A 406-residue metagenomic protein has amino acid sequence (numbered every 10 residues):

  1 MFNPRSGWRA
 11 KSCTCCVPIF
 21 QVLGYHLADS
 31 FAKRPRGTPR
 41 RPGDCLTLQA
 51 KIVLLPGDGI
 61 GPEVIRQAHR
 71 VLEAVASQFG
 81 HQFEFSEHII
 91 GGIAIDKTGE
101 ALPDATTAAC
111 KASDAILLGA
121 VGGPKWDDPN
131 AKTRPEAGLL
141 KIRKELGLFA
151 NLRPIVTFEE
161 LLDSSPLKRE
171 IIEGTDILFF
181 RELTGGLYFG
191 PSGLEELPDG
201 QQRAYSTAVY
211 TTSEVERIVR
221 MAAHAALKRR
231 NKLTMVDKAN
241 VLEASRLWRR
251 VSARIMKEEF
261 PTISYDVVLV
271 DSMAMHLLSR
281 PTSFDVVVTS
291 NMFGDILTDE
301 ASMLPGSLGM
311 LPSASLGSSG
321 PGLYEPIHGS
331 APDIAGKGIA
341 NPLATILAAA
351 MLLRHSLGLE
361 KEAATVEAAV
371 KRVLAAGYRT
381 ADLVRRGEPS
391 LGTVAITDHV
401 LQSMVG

Functional and structural regions predicted by a protein language model:
C13-C16, C45: Cysteine-centered motifs
V53-R70, V75-A76, D199-D271: Glycine-rich phosphate/diphosphate-binding loop of Rossmann-like nucleotide-binding domains
D58-G61, D114, F180, A222 (+4 more regions): Buried hydrophobic positions in well-ordered alpha/beta secondary-structure cores of metabolic enzymes
G80-P103, L277: N-terminal beta-loop-helix "entrance" segment that forms/cooperates in small-molecule cofactor or anionic ligand
G92-I95, L278-Y378: Glycine-rich phosphate/nucleotide-binding loop
D96-Y205, M292-G294: N-terminal glycine-rich phosphate/adenylate-binding segment common to multiple enzyme folds
T184-G185, F189-R229, L233, A239-V241 (+2 more regions): Glycine-rich phosphate/pyrophosphate-binding loop and the adjoining helix
